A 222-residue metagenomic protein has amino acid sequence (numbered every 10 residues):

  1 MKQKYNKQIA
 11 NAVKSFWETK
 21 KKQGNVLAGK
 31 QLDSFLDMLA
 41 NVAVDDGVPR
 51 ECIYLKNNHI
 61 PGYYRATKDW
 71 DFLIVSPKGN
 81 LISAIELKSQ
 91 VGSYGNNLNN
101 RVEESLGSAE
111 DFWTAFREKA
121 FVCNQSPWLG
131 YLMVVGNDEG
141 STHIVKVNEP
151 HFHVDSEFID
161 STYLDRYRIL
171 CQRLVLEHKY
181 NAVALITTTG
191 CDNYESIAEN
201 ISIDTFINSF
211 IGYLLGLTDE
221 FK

Functional and structural regions predicted by a protein language model:
M1-L55: Interdomain/boundary linker segments immediately adjacent to catalytic/signaling cores
K4-Q8, K30, S34, F158-S161 (+3 more regions): Alpha-helix boundary/N-cap detector
A28-L36, R65, N97, R101-E104: Phosphate/oxyanion-binding active-site loops and adjacent basic polyanion-contact surfaces
D37-N41, R50, T189-K222: Low-complexity intrinsically disordered segments
N57-F72: Charged, often glycine-rich, active-site loop that binds/positions anionic groups
L73-A84: Active-site beta-strand-loop-beta-strand hairpin of nuclease catalytic cores that positions key catalytic residues
L87-V91: Short, histidine-centered active-site or binding-site loop motifs used for metal coordination, general acid-base
G95-D192, E199-N200: Acidic, metal/cofactor-coordinating or nucleic-acid-engaging core segments within structured domains
